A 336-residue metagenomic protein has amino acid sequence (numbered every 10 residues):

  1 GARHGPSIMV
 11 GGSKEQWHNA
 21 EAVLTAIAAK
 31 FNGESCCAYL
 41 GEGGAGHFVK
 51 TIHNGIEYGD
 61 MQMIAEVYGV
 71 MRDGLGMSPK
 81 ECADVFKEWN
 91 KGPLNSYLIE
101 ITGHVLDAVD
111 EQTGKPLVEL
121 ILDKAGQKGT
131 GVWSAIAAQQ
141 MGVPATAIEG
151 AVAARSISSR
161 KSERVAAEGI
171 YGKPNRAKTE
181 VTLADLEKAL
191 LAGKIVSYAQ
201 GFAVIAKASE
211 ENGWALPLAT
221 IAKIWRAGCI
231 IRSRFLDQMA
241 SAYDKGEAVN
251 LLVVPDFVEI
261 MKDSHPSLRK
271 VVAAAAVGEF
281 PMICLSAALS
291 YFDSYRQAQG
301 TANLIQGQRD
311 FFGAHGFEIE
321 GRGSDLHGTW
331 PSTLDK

Functional and structural regions predicted by a protein language model:
G1-D84, G92-P116, L120, S158-K178: Rossmann-fold dinucleotide-binding core
I52-G59, V85, T102, I121 (+5 more regions): Short alpha-helical scaffolding segments that buttress acidic/His motifs in well-ordered protein cores
M71-A83, A138-V143, E211-W214: Inter-helical turn/loop segments and adjacent helix faces that build the functional surface of alpha-helical bundle
E88, S209-D244: Small-residue-rich helix-loop
L117-S197: A conserved active-site cap/scaffold subdomain adjacent to cofactor or substrate pockets
R234-P266: Generic long, charged, amphipathic alpha-helical segments
K262, S267-K336: C-terminal amphipathic alpha-helical interaction region
